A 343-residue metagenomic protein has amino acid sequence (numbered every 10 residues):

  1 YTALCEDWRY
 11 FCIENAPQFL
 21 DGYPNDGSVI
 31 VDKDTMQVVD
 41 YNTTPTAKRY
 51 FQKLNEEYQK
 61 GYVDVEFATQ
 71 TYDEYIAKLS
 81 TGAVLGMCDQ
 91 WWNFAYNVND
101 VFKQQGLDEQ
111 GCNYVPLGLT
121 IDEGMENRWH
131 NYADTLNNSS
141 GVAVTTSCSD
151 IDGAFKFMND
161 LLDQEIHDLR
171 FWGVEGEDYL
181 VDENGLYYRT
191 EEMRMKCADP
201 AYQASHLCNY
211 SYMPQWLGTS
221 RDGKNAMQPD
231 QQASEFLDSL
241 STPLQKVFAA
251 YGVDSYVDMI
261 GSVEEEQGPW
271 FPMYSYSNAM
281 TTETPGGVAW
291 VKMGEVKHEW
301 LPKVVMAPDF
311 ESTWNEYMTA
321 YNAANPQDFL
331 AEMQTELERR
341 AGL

Functional and structural regions predicted by a protein language model:
Y1-L343: Extracytoplasmic/secretory soluble proteins
